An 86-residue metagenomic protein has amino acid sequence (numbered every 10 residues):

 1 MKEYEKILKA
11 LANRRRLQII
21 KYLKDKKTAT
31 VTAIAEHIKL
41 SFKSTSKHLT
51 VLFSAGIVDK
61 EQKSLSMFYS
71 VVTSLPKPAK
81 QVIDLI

Functional and structural regions predicted by a protein language model:
M1-L8: Short, Lys/Arg-enriched N-terminal segment that forms or immediately precedes the first helix of a structured domain
E3, D25, S66-I86: Conserved segment of winged-helix/HTH DNA-binding domains
R14-L17, K26-T30: Short capping segments at the starts of secondary-structure elements
A33-A35: A short acidic, leucine-rich amphipathic alpha-helix
K43: Key DNA-contact positions within bacterial/archaeal DNA-binding proteins
L49-T50: Short, hydrophobic-biased segments on the C-terminal half of alpha helices that form "recognition helices"
F53-K63, S70: Beta-hairpin "wing" of winged helix-turn-helix
